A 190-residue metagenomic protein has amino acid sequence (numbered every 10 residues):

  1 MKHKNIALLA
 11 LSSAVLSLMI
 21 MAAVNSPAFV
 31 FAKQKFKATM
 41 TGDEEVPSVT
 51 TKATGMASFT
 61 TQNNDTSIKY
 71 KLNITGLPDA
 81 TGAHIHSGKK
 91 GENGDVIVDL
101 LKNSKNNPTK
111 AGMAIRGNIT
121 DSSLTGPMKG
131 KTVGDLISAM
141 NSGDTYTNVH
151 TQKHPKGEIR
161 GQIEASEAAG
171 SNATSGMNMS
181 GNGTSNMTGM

Functional and structural regions predicted by a protein language model:
K2-S12, S17-A83, S87-M190: Metal-centered catalytic cores of metalloenzymes
